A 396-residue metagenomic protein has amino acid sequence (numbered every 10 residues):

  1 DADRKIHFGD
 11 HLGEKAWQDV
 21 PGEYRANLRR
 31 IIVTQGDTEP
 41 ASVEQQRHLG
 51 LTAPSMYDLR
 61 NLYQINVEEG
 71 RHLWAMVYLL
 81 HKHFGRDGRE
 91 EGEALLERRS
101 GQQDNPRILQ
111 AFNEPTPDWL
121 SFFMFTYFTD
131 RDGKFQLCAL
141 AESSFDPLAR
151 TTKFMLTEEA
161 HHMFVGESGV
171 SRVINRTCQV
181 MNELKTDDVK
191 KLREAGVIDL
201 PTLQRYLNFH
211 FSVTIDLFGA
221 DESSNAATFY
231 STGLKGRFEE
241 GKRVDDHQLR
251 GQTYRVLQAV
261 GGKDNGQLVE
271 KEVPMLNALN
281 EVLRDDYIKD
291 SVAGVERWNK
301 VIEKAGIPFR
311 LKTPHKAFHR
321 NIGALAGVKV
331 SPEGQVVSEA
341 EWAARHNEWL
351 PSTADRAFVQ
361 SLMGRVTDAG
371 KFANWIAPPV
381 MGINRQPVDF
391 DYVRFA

Functional and structural regions predicted by a protein language model:
D1-P201, Y206-A326: Non-heme di-metal
G327, E333-A396: C-terminal functional modules
